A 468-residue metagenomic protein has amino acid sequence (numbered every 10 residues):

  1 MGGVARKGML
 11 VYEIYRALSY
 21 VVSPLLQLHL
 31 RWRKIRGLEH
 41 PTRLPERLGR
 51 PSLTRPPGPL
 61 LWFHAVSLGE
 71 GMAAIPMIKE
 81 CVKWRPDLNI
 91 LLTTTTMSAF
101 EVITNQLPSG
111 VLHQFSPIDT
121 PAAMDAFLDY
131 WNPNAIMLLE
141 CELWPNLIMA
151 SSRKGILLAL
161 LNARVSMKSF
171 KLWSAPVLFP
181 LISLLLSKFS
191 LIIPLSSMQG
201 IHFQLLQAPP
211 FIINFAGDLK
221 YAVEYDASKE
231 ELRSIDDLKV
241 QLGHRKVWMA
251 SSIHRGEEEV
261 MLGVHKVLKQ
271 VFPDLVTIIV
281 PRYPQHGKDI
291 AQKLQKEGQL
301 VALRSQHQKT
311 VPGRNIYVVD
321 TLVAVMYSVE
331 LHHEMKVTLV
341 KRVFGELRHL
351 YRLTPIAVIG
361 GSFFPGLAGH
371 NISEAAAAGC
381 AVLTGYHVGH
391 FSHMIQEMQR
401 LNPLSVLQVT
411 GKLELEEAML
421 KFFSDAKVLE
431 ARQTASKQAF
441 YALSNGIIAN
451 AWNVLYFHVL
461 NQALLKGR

Functional and structural regions predicted by a protein language model:
M1-R468: Nucleotide-activated sugar donor-binding and catalytic core shared by glycosyltransferases and related lipid-linked
